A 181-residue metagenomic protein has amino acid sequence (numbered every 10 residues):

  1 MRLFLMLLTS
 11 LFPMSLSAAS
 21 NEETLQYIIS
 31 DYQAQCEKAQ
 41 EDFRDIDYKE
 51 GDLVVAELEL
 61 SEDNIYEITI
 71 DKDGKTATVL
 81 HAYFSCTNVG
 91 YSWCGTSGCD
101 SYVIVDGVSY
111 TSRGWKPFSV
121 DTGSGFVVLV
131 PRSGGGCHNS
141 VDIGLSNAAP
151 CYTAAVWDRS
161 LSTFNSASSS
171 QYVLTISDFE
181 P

Functional and structural regions predicted by a protein language model:
F4-L5, A18-R44, S119-P181: Acidic, small-residue rich beta-repeat scaffolds with periodic aromatic anchors
P13-S17: N-terminal signal peptide c-region/cleavage motif recognized by signal peptidases
A19-F84: Flexible low-complexity loop/turn motifs enriched in small/helix-breaking residues
F43-Y48, C94, V103, L145-S146: Extracellular/mature segments of secreted proteins
V55-E57, N88-T96, S140-N147: Short consensus segments that form the blades of beta-propeller domains, in both extracellular/periplasmic
L58-K72, T111-V130: Beta-propeller blade termini
F84-N88, G135-H138: Short glycine/acidic-enriched loop and turn motifs that connect beta-strands
C94-D106, P150-D158: Beta-propeller blade signature
